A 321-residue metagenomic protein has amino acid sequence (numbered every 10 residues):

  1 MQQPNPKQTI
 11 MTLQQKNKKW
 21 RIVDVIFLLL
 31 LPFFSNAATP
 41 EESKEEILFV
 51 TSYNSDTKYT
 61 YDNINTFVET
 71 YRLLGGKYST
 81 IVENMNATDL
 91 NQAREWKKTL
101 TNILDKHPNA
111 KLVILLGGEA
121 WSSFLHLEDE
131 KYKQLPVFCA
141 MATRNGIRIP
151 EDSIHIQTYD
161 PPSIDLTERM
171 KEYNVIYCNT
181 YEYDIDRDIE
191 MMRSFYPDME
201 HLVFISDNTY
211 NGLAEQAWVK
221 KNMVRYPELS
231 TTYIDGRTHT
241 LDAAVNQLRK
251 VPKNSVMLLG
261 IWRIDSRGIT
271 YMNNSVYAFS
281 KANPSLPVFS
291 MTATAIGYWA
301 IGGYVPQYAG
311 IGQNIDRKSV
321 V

Functional and structural regions predicted by a protein language model:
D24-P32: Bacterial N-terminal signal peptides
S43-Y59, L202-I205: Short beta-strand segments enriched in small/hydrophobic residues
I47, L166-N222: An alpha-beta-alpha
F49-V50, K106-G117, P136-A140, H201-S206 (+3 more regions): Periplasmic-binding protein-like
L90-K111, H126-D129, V245-N254: Short, well-structured alpha-helical segments in soluble
P136-R148, N273-W299: Venus flytrap/periplasmic-binding-protein-like
I149-D186, G297-Q313: Short beta-strand elements at the ligand-binding edges of bilobed clamshell
K318-V320: Conserved small/polar residues in nucleotide/adenosyl-binding loops
